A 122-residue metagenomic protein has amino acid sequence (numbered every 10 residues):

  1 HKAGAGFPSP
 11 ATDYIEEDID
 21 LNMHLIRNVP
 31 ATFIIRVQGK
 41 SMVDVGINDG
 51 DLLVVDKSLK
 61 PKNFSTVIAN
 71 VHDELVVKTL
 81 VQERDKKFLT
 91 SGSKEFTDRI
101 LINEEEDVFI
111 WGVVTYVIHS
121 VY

Functional and structural regions predicted by a protein language model:
H1-V43, E74-L75, Q82, K86-K87 (+2 more regions): Short, positionally conserved secondary-structure boundary motifs
T32, K62-V67: Short, hydrophobic/aromatic-rich segments at coil-to-beta transitions
I35, V67-A69, L89: Well-ordered beta-strand positions enriched in small/hydrophobic/aromatic, beta-favoring residues
G50-D51, S65: Structural motif
V54-V55, I68: Hydrophobic beta-strand signal
V71, V76-F96, I100: PDZ-domain C-terminal substructure recognizer with occasional recognition of PDZ-binding tails
L101-E106: Short, solvent-exposed charged binding patches
